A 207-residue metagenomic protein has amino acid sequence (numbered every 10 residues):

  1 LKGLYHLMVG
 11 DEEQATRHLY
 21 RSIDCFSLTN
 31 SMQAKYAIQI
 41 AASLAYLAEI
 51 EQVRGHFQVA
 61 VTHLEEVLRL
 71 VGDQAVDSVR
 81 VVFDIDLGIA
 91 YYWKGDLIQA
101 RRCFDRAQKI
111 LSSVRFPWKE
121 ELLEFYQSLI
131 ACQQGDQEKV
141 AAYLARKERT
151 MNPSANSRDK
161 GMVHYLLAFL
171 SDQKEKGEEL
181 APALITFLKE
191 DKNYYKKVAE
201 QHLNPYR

Functional and structural regions predicted by a protein language model:
L1, T29-Y46, V71-D86, L111-Y126 (+2 more regions): Alpha-solenoid helical repeat architecture
L1-Q39, I50: Internal alpha-solenoid helical repeat scaffolds
K2, V9, L47, R54 (+4 more regions): Structural motif corresponding to the intra-repeat A-B loop/turn of tetratricopeptide repeats
Y5, I50, A90, I130 (+2 more regions): TPR/TPR-like alpha-solenoid repeats
A15, A60, A100, V140 (+1 more regions): Single-residue signature of alpha-solenoid repeat helices
A145-E148, E175-K192: TPR/TPR-like (Sel1-like) alpha-helical repeat modules
